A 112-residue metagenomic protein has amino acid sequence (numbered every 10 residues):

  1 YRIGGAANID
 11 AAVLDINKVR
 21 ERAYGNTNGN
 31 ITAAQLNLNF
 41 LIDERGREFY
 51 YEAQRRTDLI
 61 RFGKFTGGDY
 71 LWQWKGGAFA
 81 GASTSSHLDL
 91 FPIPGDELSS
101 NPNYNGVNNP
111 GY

Functional and structural regions predicted by a protein language model:
Y1-V19: C-terminal substrate/ligand-recognition segments
A7, N26-G29: Glycine-rich cofactor-pocket loops
R20, N28-Y112: Long, intrinsically disordered, low-complexity segments
